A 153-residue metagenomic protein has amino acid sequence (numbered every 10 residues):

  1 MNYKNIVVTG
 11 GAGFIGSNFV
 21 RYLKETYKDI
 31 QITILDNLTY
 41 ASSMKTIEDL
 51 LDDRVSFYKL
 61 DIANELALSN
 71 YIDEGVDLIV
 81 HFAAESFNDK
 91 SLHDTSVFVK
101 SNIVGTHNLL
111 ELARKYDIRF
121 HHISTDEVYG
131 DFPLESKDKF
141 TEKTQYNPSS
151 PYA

Functional and structural regions predicted by a protein language model:
M1-A153: N-terminal Rossmann-like NAD(P)+-binding domain of SDR-like oxidoreductases, especially those catalyzing
